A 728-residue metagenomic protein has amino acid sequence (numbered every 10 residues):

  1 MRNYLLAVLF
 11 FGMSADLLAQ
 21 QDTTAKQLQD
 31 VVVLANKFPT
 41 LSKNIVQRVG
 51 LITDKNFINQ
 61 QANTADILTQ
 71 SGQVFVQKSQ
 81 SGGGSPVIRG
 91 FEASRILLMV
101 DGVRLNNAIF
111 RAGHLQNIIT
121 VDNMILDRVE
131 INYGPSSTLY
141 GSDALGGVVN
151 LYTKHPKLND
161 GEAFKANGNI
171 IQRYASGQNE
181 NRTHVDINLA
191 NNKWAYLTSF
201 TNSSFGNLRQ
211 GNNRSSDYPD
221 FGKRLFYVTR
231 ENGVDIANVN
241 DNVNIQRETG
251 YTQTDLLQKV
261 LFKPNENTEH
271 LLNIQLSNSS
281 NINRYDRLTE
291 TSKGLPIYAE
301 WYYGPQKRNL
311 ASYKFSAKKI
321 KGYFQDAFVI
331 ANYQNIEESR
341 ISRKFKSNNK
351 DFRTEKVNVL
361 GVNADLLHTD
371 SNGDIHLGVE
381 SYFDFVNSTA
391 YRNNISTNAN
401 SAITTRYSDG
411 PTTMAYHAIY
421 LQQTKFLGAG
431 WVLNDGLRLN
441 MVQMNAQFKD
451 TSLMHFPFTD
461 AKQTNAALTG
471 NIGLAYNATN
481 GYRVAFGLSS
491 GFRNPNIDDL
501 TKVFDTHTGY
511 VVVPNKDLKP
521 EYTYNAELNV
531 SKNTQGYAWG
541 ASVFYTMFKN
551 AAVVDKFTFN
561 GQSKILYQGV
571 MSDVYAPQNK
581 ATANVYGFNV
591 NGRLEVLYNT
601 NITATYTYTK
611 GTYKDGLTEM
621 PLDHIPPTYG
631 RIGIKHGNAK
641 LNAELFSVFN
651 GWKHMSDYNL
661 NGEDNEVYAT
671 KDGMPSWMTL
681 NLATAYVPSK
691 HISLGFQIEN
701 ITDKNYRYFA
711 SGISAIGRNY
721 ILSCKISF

Functional and structural regions predicted by a protein language model:
D30-I58, S85: N-terminal periplasmic "start-of-domain" segments of outer-membrane beta-barrel proteins
A62-L68, G84-V87, L98-M99, Q116-I119 (+3 more regions): N-terminal periplasmic accessory domains that precede and gate Gram-negative outer-membrane beta-barrel machines
L105-P135: Short acidic/polar hinge/loop motifs at secondary-structure boundaries that mediate gating or recognition
Q178-S204, R214-N281, K307-N309, L427 (+1 more regions): Transmembrane beta-barrel wall of Gram-negative outer-membrane proteins
R247-Q253, K263-F324, N335-V357, R406 (+2 more regions): Flexible loop and strand-edge segments within Gram-negative outer membrane beta-barrel domains
S280, N335-S339, R392-A399, Q443-M454 (+6 more regions): Surface-exposed extracellular loop regions of Gram-negative outer-membrane beta-barrel proteins, predominantly
E355, V359-D365, Y416-A418, V513-K519 (+5 more regions): Outer membrane beta-barrel strand-and-loop segments of large Gram-negative receptors, especially TonB-dependent
G428-A429, L433, M441-V442, Y545-M547 (+3 more regions): Gram-negative outer-membrane beta-barrel transporters
